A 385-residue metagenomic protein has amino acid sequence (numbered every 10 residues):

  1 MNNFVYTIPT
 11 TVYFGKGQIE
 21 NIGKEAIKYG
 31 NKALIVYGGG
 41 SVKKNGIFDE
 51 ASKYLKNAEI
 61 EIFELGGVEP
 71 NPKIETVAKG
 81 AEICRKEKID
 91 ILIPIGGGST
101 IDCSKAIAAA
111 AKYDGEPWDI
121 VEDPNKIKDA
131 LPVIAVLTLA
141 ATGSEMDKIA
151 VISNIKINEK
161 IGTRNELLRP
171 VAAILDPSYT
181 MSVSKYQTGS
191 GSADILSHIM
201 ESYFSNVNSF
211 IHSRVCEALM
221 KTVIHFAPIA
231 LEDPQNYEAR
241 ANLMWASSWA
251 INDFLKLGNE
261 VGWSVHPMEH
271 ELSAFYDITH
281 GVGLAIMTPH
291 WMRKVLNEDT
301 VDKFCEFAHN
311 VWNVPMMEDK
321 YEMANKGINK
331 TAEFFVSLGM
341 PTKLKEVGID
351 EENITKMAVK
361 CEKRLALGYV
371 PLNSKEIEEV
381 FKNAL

Functional and structural regions predicted by a protein language model:
M1-I91, L344: ATP/NTP phosphate-donor binding region
T10, E20, K112-S209, D302 (+1 more regions): A glycine/threonine-rich phosphate-anchoring loop and its flanking beta-alpha core in nucleotide/phosphate-binding
E50-A51, K79-A81, T100-D114, M146-D147: Short Gly/Thr/Asp-enriched flexible loops that form oxyanion-binding sites at enzyme active sites
I89-K105, T138-S144, F275-I278: Glycine/serine-rich anion-binding loops at beta->alpha junctions that coordinate negatively charged ligand groups
L196-M200, R240-I251, T288, T331 (+3 more regions): Short alpha-helical scaffolding segments that buttress acidic/His motifs in well-ordered protein cores
S202-N329: Active-site segments that bind and position negatively charged phosphate/pyrophosphate groups
F304, V311-L385: C-terminal charged capping/lid subdomain of soluble metabolic enzymes
